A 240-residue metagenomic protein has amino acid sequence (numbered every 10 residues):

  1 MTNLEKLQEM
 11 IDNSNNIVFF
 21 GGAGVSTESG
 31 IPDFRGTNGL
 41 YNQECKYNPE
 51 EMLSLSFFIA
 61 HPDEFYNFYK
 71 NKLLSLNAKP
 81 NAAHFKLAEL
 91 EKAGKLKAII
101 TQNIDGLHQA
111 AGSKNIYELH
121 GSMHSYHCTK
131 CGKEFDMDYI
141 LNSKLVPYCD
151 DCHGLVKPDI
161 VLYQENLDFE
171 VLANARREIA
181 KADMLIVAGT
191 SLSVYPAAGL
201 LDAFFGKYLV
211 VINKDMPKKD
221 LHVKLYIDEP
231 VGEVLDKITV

Functional and structural regions predicted by a protein language model:
M1-V240: Conserved catalytic core of sirtuin-type NAD+-dependent deacylases
